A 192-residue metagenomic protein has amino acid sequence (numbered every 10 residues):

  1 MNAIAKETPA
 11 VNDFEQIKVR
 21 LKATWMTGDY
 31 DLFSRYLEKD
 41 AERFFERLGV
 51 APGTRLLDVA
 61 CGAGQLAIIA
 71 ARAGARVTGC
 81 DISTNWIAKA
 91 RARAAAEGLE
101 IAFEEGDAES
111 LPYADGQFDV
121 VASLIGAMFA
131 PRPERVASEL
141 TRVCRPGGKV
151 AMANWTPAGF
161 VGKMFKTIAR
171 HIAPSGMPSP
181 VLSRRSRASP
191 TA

Functional and structural regions predicted by a protein language model:
I4-T54, Q65, K89, F165: Conserved class I S-adenosyl-L-methionine
R55-S110, R135: Class I SAM-dependent methyltransferase SAM/SAH-binding core
C80, S123-A127, A153: Residues lining the SAM
E109-V120: A short acidic, Gly/Pro-enriched loop at the edge of an enzyme's catalytic core that lines a small-molecule cofactor
D119-P133: A short SAM/SAH-binding and catalytic strip from SAM-dependent methyltransferases
E134-R135, T141-A192: Conserved catalytic/acceptor-binding region of the Class I
